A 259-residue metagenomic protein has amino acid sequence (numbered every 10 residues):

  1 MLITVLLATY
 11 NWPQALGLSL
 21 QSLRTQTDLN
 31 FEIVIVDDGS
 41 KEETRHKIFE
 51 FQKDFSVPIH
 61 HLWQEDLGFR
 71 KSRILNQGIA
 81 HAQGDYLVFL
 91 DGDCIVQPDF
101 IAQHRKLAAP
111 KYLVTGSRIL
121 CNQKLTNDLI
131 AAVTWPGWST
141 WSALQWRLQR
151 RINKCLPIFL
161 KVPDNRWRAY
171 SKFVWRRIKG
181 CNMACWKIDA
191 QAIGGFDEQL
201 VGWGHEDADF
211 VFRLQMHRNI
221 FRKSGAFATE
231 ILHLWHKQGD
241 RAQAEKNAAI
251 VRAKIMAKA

Functional and structural regions predicted by a protein language model:
L2-T4, E32, D209: Cell-envelope/extracellular polymer assembly enzymes that use nucleotide-activated donors
Q21-N30: Short, acidic, metal-binding catalytic loop of nucleotide-sugar glycosyltransferases
S22, D37-I48, C94: A conserved acidic beta->alpha catalytic loop
N30-S40, H60-Q64: Short beta-strand/loop segment that forms part of the nucleotide-sugar
E65-A82, D99: Glycine-rich, basic loop-to-helix element that forms the pyrophosphate-binding segment of sugar-nucleotide handling
L87: Short aromatic/hydrophobic "clamp" motif used to bind/position activated sugar donors
D99-R147: Conserved donor NDP-sugar-binding/catalytic core segment of glycosyltransferases
R177-G194, V201-N219: A short, conserved alpha-helix in the catalytic core of glycosyltransferases
